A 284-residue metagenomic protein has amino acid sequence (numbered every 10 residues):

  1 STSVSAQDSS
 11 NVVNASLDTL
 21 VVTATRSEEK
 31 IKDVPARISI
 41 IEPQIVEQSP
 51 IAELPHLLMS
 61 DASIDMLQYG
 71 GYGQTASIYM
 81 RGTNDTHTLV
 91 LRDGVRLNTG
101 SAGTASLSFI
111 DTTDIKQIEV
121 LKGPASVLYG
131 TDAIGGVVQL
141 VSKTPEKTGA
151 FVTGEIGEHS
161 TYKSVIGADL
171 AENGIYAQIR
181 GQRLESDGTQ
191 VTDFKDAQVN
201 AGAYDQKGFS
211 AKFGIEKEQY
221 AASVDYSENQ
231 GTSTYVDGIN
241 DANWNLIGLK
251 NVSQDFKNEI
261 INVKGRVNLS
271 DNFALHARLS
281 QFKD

Functional and structural regions predicted by a protein language model:
S1-S49, P55-M59, D169-L170, K207 (+3 more regions): N-terminal Sec signal peptide and the immediately downstream disordered periplasmic leader that contains the TonB box
D18, A76, G136, T148-A150 (+5 more regions): Hydrophobic, lipid-facing positions within transmembrane beta-strands of outer-membrane proteins
T19, K116-Q117, S142-I156, A177-G181: Transmembrane beta-strand segments of Gram-negative outer membrane beta-barrel proteins
I38, V46, L58, I118-V120 (+3 more regions): Non-catalytic regulatory/gating segments with a bias toward low-complexity or hydrophobic composition
P55-V95, T99, K116: Extracytoplasmic beta-strand/coil segments of soluble accessory domains associated with Gram-negative outer-membrane
L89, G149-F151, T161, Y176-Q178 (+2 more regions): Membrane-spanning beta-strand positions in outer-membrane beta-barrel proteins
V95-K122, K143: Short acidic/polar hinge/loop motifs at secondary-structure boundaries that mediate gating or recognition
Q139, E155, G167-K257, K283: Periplasmic-side early beta-strands and strand-to-turn transitions of outer-membrane beta-barrels
